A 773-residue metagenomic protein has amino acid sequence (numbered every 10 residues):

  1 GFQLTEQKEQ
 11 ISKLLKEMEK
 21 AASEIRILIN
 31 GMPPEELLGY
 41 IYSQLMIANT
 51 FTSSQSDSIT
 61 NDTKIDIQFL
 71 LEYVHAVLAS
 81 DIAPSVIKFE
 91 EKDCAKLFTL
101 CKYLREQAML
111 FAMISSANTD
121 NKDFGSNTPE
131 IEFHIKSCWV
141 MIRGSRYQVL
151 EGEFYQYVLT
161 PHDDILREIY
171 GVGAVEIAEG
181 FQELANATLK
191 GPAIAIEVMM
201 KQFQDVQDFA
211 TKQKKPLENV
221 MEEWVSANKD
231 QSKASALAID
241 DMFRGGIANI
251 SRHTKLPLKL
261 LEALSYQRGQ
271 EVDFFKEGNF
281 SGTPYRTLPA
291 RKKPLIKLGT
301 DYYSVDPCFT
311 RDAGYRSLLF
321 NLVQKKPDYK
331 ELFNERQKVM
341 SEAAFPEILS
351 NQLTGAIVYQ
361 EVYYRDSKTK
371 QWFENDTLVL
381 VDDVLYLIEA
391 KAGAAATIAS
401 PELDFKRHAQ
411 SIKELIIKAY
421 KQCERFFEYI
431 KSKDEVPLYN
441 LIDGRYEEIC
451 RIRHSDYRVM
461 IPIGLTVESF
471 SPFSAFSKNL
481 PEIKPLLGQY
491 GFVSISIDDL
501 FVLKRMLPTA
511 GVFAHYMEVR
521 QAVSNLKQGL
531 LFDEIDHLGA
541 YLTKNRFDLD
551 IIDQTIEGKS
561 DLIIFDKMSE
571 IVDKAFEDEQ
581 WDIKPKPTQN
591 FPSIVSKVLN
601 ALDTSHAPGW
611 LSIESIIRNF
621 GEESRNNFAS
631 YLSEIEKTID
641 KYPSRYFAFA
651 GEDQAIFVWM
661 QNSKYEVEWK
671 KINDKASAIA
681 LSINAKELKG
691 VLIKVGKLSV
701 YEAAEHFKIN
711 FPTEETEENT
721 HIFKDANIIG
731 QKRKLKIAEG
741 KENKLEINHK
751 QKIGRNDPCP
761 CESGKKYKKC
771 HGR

Functional and structural regions predicted by a protein language model:
G1-V339, A343, E347-N351, A356 (+2 more regions): Acidic, metal-dependent phosphodiester-chemistry machinery of nucleic-acid enzymes
Q352-Q371, L438: A short acidic/basic microdomain associated with nuclease active sites
Y363, L378, K391, E468: Anionic group-transfer/hydrolysis microenvironments
R365-F373, A394-T397, S469-F473, Y767-K768: Flexible loop/turn segments at secondary-structure boundaries
W372-L385, S644-Y646: Short acidic loop-to-beta-strand element that houses the catalytic metal-binding Asp/Glu of nuclease active sites
L378, Y386-E389, I463-G464, P758-P760: Structured core elements
G393-I430, Y665-A676: Mg2+/Mn2+-dependent nuclease catalytic core
H749-K768, G772: Short Cys/His-rich zinc-binding micro-motifs
